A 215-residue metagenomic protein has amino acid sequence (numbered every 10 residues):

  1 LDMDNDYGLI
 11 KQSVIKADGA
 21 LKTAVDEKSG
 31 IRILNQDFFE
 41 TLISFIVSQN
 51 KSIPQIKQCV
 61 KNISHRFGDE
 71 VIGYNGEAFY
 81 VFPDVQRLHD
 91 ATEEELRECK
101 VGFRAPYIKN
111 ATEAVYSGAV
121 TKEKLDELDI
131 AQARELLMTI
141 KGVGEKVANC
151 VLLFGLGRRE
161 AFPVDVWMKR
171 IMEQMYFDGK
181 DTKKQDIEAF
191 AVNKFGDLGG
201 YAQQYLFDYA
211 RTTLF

Functional and structural regions predicted by a protein language model:
L1-F215: HhH-family (HhH-GPD) DNA N-glycosylase catalytic core used in base-excision repair
